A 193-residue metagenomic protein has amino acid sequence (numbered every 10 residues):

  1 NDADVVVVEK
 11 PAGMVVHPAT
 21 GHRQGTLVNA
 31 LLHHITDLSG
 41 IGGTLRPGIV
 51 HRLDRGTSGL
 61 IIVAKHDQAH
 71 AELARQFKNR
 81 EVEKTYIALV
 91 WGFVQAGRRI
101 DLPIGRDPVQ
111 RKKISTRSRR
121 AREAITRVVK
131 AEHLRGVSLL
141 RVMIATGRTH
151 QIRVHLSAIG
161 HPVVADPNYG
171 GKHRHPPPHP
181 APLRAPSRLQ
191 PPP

Functional and structural regions predicted by a protein language model:
N1-P193: RNA pseudouridine synthases
